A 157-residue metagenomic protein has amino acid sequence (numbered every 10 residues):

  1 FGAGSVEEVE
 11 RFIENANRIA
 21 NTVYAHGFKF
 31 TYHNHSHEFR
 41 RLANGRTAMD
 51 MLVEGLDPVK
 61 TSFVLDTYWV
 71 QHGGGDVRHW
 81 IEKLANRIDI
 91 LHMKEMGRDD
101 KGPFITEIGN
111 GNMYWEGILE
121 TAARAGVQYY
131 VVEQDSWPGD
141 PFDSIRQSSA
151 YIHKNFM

Functional and structural regions predicted by a protein language model:
F1-S62, F142: Active-site acidic/histidine proton-transfer and metal-coordination neighborhood in alpha/beta enzyme cores
A43-L65, W69-M157: Histidine-acidic metal/acid-base catalytic patches
